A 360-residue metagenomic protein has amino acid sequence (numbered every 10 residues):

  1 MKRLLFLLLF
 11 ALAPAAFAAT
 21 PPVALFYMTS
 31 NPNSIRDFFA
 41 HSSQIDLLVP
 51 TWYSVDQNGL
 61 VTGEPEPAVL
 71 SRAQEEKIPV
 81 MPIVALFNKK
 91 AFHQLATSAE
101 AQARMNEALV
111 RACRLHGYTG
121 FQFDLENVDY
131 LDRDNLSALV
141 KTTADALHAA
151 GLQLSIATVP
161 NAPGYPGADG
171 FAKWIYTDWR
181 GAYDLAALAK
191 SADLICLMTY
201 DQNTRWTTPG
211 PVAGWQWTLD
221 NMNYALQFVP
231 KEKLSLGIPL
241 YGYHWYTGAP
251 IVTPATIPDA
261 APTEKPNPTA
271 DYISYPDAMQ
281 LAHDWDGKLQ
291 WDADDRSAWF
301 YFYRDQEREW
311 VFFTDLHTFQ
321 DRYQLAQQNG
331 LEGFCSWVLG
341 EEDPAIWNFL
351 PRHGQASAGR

Functional and structural regions predicted by a protein language model:
L4-A13: Sec-dependent N-terminal signal peptides
A19-A108: Glycan-recognition patch characteristic of GH18 chitinases/ENGases and related GlcNAc/peptidoglycan-binding proteins
Y27, W52, P82-L86, L125-N127 (+4 more regions): A cross-domain feature marking catalytic cores of carbohydrate-active enzymes and several ubiquitous metabolic/repair
M28-S42, T97-R114, Y176-L188, F313-Q327: Short, acidic/polar
L48, F123, I195, L236 (+2 more regions): Conserved, mostly hydrophobic/aromatic
N58, D129-A278: Substrate-binding surface in catalytic domains of secreted glycosidases
L240-Q324, I346, G354-G359: Glycan-binding loop/region signatures in secreted carbohydrate-active enzymes
T318-S336, E341-E342: Conserved, well-ordered alpha-helix/loop/beta-strand core segments that scaffold catalytic motifs
